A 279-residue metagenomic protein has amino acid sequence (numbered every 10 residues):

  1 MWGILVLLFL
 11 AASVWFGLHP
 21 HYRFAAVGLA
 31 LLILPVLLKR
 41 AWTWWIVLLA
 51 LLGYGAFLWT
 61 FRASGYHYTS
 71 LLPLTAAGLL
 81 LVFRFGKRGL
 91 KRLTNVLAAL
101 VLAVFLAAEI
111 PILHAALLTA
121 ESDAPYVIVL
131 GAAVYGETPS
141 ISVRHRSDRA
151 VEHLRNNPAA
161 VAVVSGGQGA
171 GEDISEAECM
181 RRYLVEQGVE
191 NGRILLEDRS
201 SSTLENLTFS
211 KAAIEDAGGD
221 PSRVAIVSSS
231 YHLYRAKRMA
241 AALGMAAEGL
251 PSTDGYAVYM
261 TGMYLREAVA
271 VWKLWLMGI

Functional and structural regions predicted by a protein language model:
M1-A12, W44-Y54: Alpha-helical transmembrane segments
W15-F16, P111: Juxtamembrane cytosolic interface motif at the C-terminal end of transmembrane helices
G17-F85: Membrane-embedded alpha-helical segments of integral membrane proteins
G55, G89-K91, A107-Y264: A structural signal for short, hydrophobic/glycine-enriched beta-strand patches
A77-L80, L97, V101, F105: Transmembrane helix-bundle segments that form internal channels/tunnels in multi-pass membrane proteins, characterized
K87-A99: Membrane-interfacial entry segments at the cytosolic side of transmembrane helices
M260-I279: A transmembrane-helix-recognition feature enriched in membrane-embedded lipid enzymes and envelope glyco-/phospholipid
